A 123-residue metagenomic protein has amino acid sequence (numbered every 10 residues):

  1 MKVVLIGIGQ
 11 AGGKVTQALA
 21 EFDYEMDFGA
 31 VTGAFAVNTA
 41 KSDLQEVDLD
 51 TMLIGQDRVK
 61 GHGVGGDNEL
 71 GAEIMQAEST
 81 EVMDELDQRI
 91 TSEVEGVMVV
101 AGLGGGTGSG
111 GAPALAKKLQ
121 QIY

Functional and structural regions predicted by a protein language model:
M1-L103, T107-Y123: A cross-family phosphate/adenosyl-ligand binding-site feature
